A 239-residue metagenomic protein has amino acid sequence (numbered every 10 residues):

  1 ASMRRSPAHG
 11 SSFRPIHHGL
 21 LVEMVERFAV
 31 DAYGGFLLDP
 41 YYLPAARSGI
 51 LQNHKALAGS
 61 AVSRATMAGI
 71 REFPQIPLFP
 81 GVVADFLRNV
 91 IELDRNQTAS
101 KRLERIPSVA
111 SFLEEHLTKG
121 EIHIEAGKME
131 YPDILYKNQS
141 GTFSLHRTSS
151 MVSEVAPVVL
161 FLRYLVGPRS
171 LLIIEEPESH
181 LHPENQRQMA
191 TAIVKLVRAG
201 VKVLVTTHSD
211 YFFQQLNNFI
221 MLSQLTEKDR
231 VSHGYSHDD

Functional and structural regions predicted by a protein language model:
A1-R169, A199, D239: Phosphate-coordinating catalytic segments in nucleotide- and nucleic-acid-processing enzymes
E130-D239: Switch/communication elements of ASCE P-loop NTPase nucleotide-binding domains
